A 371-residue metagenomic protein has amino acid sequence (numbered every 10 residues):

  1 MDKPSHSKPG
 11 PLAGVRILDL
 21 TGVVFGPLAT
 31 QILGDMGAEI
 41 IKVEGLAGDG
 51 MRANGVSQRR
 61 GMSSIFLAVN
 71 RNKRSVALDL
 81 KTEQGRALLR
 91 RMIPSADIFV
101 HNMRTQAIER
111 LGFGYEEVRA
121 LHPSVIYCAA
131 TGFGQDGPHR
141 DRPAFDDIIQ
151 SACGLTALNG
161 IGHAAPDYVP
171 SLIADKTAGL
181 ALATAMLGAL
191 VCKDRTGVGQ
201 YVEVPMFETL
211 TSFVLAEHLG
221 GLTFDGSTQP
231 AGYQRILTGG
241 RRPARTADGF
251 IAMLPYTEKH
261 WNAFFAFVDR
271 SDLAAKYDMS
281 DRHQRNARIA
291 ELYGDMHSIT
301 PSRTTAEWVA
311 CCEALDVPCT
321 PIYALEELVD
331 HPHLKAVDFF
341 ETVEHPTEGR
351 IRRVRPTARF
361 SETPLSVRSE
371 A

Functional and structural regions predicted by a protein language model:
M1-R195: N-terminal helix-loop segment corresponding to the beta1-alpha1 unit of nucleotide/adenylate-binding folds
D2-K3, K8, E344-A371: Flexible, small-/acidic-enriched active-site or ligand-binding loops
A47, G132-G134, M206-T211, D248-F250 (+2 more regions): Glycine-rich beta-alpha junction loops
Q135, H163-S171, D194-L210, Q229-I236 (+1 more regions): Conserved Rossmann-fold dehydrogenase catalytic segment
A157, G179-G199, S212-L222, F265-D272: Oxidoreductase and adenylate-handling cofactor-binding alpha/beta cores
A164-A174, R245-G249, T363-S366: Flexible glycine/proline-enriched surface loops and loop-helix/loop-strand junctions
Q234-R235, G239-L315, C319: Aromatic-enriched alpha-helical interface/lid elements that frame and gate functional surfaces
E313-V337: Conserved PLP cofactor-binding pocket of PLP-dependent enzymes
